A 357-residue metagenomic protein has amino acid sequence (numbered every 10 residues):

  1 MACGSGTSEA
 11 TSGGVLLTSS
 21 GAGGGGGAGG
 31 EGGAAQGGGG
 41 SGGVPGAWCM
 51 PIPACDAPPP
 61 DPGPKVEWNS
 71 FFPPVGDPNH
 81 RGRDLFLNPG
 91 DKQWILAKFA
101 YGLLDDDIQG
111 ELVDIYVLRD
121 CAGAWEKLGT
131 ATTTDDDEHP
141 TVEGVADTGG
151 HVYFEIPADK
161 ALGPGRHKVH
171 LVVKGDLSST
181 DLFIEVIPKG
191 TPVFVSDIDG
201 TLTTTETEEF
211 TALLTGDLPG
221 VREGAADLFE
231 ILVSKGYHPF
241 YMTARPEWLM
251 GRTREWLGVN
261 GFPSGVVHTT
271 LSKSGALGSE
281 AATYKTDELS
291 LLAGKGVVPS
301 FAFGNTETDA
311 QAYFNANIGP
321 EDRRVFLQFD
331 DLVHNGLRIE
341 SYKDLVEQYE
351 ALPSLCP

Functional and structural regions predicted by a protein language model:
M1-C49: Ser/Thr-rich, Pro/Gly/Ala-heavy low-complexity intrinsically disordered linkers and tails of secreted extracellular
A2-G4, W48-M50, A54-D56, L355-P357: Sequence contexts marking disulfide-bonded cysteines in secreted/extracellular proteins
V44-V186: Beta-strand-enriched, solvent-exposed domains that form extended recognition/catalytic surfaces
P64, R119-W125, A161-G163, T207 (+5 more regions): C-terminal cap/substrate-recognition subdomain and adjoining C-terminal extension of metal-dependent phosphatase-like
P188-G190: Short, small/polar residue-rich loop motifs at catalytic or cofactor-binding pockets
P192-E208, Y313: Asp-based phosphoryl-transfer active-site loop
E223-L232: Histidine-anchored nucleotide/phosphate-binding helix
K235: Conserved dinucleotide-binding and phosphotransfer motif residues
